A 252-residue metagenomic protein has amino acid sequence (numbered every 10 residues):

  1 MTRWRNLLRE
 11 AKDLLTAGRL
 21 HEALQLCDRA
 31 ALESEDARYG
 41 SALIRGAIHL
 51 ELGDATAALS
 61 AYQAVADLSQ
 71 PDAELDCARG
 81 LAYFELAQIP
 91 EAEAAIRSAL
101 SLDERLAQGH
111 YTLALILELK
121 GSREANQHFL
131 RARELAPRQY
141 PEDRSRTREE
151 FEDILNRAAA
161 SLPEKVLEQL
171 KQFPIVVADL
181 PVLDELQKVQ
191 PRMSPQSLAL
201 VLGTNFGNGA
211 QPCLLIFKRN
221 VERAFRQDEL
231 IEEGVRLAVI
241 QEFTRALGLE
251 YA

Functional and structural regions predicted by a protein language model:
A17, L52, L86, L119-K120: Structural motif corresponding to the intra-repeat A-B loop/turn of tetratricopeptide repeats
A37-R38, D72, L106, Q139: Residue-level recognition of tetratricopeptide repeat
Y39-S41, L75, G109, E142: TPR alpha-solenoid repeat register
R97, S101-P141: TPR/TPR-like (Sel1-like) alpha-helical repeat modules
